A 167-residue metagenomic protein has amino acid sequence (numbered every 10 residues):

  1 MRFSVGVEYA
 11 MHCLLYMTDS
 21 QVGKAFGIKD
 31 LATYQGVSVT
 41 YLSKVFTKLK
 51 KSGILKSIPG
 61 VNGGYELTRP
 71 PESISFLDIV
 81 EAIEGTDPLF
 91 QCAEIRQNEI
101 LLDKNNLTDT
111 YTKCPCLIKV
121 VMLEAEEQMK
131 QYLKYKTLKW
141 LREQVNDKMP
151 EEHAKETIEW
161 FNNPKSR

Functional and structural regions predicted by a protein language model:
M1-L14: Short alpha-helical segments that sit at the start of domains
I28-G36: A short alpha-helical element within helix-turn-helix/winged-helix DNA-binding domains across DNA-binding proteins
T33, K50-K51: Alpha-helical residues within the helix-turn-helix
T40: Key DNA-contact positions within bacterial/archaeal DNA-binding proteins
F46-T47: Short, hydrophobic-biased segments on the C-terminal half of alpha helices that form "recognition helices"
G53-N62, E66-T68: Beta-hairpin "wing" of winged helix-turn-helix
P71-N98: Conserved segment of winged-helix/HTH DNA-binding domains
C92-R167: C-terminal regulatory/oligomerization modules of transcriptional regulators
